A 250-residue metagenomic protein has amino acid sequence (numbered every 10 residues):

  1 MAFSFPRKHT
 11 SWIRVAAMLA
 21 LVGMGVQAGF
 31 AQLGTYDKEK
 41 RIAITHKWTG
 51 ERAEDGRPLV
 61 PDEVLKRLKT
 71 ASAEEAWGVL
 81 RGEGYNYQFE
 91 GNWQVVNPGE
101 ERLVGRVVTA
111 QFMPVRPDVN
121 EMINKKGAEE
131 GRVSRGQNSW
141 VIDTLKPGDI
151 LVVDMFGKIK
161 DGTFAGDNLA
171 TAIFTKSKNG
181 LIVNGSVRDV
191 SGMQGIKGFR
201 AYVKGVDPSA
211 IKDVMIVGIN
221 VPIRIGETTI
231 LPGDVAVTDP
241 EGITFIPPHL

Functional and structural regions predicted by a protein language model:
M1-S11: N-terminal secretory signal peptides that target proteins for export/translocation
V15-Q27: Bacterial N-terminal signal peptides
Q27-A31, P248-L250: Short, intrinsically disordered, charge-balanced linker/junction segments flanking boundaries in proteins
Q32-W77, R81: N-terminal pre-domain segments of enzymes
G56, I173, D234-A236: Buried hydrophobic positions in well-ordered alpha/beta secondary-structure cores of metabolic enzymes
A71-E75, L80-P232, F245-L250: Feature captures the catalytic cores and cofactor-binding loops of soluble hydro-lyases/lyases that act on carboxylate
V235, E241-T244: Channel- or pocket-lining gating/hinge segments that regulate access to a cavity or pore
